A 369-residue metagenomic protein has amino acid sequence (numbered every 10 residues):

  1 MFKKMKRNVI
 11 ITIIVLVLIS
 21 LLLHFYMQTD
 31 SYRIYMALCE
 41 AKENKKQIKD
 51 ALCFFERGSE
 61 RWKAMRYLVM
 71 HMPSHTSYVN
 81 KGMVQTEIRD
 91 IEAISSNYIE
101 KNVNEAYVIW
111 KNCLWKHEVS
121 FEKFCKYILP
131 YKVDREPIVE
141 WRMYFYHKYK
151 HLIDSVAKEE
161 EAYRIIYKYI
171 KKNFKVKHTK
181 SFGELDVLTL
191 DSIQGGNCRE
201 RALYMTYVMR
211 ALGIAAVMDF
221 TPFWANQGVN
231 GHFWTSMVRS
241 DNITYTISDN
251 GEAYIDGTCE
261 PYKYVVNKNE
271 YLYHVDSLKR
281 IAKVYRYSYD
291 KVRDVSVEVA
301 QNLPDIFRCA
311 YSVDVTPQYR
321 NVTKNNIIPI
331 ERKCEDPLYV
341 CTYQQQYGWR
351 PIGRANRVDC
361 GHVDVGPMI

Functional and structural regions predicted by a protein language model:
M1-K3: N-terminal secretory signal peptides that target proteins for export/translocation
M5-R66, M70, Y262-I369: Mixed-charge, low-complexity segments
M27, L68, V79, I99 (+19 more regions): Compositionally biased, intrinsically disordered low-complexity regions enriched in proline and serine
D30, Y35, D154-A157, A162-R164 (+3 more regions): Hydrophobic/aromatic-rich core segments of domains that either
Y32-I34, K46-D50, F55-I193: Secondary-structure boundary elements
N44, D50-C53, Y67-M70, S77-V79 (+10 more regions): Hydrophobic transmembrane signal anchors and adjacent membrane-proximal interface regions, especially in viral
I94-E100, S240-E252, D305-I306, A310-Q318 (+1 more regions): Short flexible/disordered coil segments
